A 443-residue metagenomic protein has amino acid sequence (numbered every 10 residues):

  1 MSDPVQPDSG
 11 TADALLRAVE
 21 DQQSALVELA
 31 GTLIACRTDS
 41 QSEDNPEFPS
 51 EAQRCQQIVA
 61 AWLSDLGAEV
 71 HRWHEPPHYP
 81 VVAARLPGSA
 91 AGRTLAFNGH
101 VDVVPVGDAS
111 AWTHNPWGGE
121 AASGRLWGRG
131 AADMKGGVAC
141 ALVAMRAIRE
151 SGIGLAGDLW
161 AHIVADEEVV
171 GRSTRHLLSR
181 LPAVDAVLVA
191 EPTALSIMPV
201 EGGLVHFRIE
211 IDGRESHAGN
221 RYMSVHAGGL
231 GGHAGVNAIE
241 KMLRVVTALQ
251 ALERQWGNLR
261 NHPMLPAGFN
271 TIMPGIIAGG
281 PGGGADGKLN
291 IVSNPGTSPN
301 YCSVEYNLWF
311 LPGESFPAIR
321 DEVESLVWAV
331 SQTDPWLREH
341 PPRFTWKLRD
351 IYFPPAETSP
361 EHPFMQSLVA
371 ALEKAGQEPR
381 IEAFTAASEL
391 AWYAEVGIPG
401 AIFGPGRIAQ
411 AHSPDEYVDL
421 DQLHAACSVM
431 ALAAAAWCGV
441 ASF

Functional and structural regions predicted by a protein language model:
M1-A12, D21, H71-H74, D212-F443: Metal-dependent amide/peptide-bond hydrolase catalytic core, centered on the "pita-bread" metallohydrolase fold
D3-W127, E150, G154-L155, R407: Acidic/His- and Gly-rich active-site-bordering loop/insert found across diverse amide/peptide-bond hydrolases
P49, Q53-Q57, V138, R320 (+2 more regions): Short, surface-exposed alpha-helical segments at coil->helix boundaries
P80, G124-R125, L159, N300-V304 (+1 more regions): Short amphipathic alpha-helical segments
V106-A122, G202-V205, E210-G213, H217 (+1 more regions): Acidic-glycine-rich active-site phosphate/pyrophosphate-binding loop
A111, I153, P199-G203, P295-P299 (+1 more regions): Short glycine/proline-enriched loop/turn "hinge" motifs that connect secondary-structure elements and lie
A132, G136-E253, H412-S428: Fold-level recognition of mixed alpha/beta catalytic cores in primary-metabolism enzymes, strongest
